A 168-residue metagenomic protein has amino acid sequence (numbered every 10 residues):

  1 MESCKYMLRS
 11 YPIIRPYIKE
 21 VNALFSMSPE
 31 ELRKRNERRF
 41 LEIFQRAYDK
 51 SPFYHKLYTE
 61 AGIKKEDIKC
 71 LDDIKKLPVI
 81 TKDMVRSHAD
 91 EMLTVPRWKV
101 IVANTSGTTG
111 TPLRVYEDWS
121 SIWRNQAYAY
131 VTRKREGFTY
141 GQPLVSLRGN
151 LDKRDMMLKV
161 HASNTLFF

Functional and structural regions predicted by a protein language model:
M1-N104, T111-Q126, Y130-G141, N150: Nucleotide 5′-phosphate-binding alpha/beta core
S106-T111, V160-N164: Acidic/polar active-site rim loop that often engages polyanionic ligands
V131, P143-F168: AMP-binding/adenylate-forming
